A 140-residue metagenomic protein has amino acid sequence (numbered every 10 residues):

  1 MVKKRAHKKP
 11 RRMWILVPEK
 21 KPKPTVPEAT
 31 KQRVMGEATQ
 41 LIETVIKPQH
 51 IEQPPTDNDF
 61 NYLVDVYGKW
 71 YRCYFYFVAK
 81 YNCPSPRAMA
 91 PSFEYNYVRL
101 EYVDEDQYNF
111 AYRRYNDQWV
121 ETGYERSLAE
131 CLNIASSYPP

Functional and structural regions predicted by a protein language model:
K3-K4: Eukaryotic intrinsically disordered, low-complexity regions enriched in proline/serine/threonine/glycine
K8-A88: Negatively charged, low-complexity tracts enriched in Asp/Glu with abundant Ser/Thr
P24, E28, A90, Q118-E121 (+1 more regions): Short, charged/polar micro-motifs that form catalytic or ligand-binding hotspots
Y76-Q107: Short, conserved beta-strand/beta-arch hydrophobic-aromatic motifs that form part of recognition grooves or interface
V98-P140: Short, compact, well-ordered microdomains
